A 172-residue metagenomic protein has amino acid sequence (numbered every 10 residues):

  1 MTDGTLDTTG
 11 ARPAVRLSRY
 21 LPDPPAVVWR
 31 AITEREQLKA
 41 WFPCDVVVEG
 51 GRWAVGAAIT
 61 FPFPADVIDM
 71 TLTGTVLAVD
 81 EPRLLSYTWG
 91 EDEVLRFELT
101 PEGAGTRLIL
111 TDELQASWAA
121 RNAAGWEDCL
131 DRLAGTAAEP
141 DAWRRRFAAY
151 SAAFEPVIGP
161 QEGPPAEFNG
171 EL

Functional and structural regions predicted by a protein language model:
M1-D45, N169-L172: Hydrophobic ligand-binding cavity/cleft-lining segments
T2-L6, G103-L172: Terminal "cap-and-tail" regions of soluble proteins that handle hydrophobic small molecules
R12, V67-D69, G90-D92: Glycine-centered tight beta-turn/hairpin loop motif at sheet-sheet or coil-to-beta transitions
R16-L17, R35-T71, P82-L84, D141-A152: Short beta-edge strand/loop motif at the mouth of beta-sheet-based domains
S18-R19, T73-A78, V94-P101: Hydrophobic/aromatic beta-strand elements that line small-molecule binding cavities or substrate pockets in beta-rich
P25-A26, L77-P82, L99-R107: A short, structured loop/turn motif at beta-sheet edges
V28, L38, I59, V76 (+3 more regions): Hydrophobic pocket/interface hotspot
F42, F63, W89, L110-D112: Residue-level recognition of conserved beta-strand positions in structured domain cores
